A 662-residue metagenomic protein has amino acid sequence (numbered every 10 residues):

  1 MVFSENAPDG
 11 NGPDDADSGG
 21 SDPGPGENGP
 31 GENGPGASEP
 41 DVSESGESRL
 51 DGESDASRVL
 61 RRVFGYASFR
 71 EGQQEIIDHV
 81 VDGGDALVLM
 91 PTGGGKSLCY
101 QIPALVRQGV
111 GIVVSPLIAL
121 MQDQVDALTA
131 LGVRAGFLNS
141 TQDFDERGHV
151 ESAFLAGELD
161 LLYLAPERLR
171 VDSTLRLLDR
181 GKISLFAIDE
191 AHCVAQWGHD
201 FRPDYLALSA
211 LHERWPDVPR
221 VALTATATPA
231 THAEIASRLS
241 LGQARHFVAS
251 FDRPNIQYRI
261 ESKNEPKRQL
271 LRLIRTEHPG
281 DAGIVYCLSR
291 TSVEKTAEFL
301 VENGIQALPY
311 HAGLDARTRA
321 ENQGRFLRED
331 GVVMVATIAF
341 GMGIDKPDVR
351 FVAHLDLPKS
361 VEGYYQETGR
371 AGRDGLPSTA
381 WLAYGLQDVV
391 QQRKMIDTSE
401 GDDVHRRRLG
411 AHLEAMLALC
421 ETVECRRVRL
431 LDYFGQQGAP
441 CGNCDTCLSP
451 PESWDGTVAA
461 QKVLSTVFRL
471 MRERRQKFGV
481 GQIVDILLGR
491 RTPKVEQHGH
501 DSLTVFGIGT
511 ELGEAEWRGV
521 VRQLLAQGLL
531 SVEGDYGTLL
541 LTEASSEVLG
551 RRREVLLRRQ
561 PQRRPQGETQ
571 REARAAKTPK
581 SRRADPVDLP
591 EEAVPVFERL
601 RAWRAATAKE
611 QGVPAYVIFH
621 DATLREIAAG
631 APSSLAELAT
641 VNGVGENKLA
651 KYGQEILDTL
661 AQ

Functional and structural regions predicted by a protein language model:
M1-E5, D9-D14, G19, G34-V59 (+2 more regions): Accessory DNA-binding and partner-docking regions appended to nucleic-acid-acting proteins, especially the terminal
F3, P13, D17, P25 (+11 more regions): Helicase motor core with emphasis on the C-terminal RecA-like subdomain
S68, E277, I344, T422 (+2 more regions): Helix-turn-helix/winged-helix DNA-binding modules
V80, I274, F326, C420 (+2 more regions): Short helix-to-turn junction characteristic of helix-turn-helix DNA-binding domains, especially the helix
V404-F434: Short, charged low-complexity linear segments at domain edges
